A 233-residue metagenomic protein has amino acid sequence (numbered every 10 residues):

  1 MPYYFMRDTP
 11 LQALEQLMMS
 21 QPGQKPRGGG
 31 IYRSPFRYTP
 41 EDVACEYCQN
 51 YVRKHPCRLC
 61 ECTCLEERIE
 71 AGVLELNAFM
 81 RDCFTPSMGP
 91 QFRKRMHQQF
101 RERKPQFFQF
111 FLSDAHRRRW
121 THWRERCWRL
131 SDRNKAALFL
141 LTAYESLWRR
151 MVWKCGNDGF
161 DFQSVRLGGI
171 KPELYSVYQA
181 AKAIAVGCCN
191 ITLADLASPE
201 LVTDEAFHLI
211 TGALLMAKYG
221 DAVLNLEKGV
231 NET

Functional and structural regions predicted by a protein language model:
M1-G168, N190-A197, L201-T233: Extended, charge-biased low-complexity segments that typically form long amphipathic alpha-helices/coiled-coils
K171: Short gly/ser-rich anion-binding loops that grip negatively charged ligand groups
L174-V177: Long, hydrophobic alpha/beta structural blocks
A185-C189: GHKL/Bergerat-fold ATPase module
